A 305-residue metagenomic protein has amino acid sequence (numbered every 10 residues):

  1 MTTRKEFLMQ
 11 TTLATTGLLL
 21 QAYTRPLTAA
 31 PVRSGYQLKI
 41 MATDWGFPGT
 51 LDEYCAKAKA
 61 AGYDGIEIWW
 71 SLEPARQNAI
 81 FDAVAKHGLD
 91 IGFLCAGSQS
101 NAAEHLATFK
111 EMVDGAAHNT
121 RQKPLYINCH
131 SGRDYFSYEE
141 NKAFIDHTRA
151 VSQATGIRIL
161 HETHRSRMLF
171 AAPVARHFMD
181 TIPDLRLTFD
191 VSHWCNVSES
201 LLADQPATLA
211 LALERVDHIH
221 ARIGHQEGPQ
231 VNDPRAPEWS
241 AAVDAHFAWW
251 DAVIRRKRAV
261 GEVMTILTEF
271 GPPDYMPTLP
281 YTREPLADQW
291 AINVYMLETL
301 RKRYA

Functional and structural regions predicted by a protein language model:
T2-D114, W290, V294-A305: N-terminal pre-domain/capping segments
T12, L19-A22, P31-R33, D52 (+2 more regions): Histidine-acidic metal/acid-base catalytic patches
T12-L13, L20, N101-R186: Active-site acidic/histidine proton-transfer and metal-coordination neighborhood in alpha/beta enzyme cores
P31-R33, C55-A60, P74-F93, K110-K123 (+4 more regions): Acidic (Asp/Glu)-rich catalytic clusters
Y36-T43, I66-I68, I91-A96, L125-C129 (+4 more regions): Hydrophobic faces of well-ordered beta-strands that scaffold small-molecule active sites in alpha/beta enzyme cores
M41-G46, W69-S71, A96-S100, G132-D134 (+4 more regions): Active-site beta-loop-alpha junctions enriched in small/polar residues
L51-D52, Q77-N78, L106, N141-K142 (+3 more regions): Conserved strand-to-helix beginnings and helix N-cap segments that scaffold or border functional pockets
G97-E111, Y135-S137, F144, Q230-S240 (+1 more regions): Surface-exposed, active-site-proximal loop segments in enzymatic domains
